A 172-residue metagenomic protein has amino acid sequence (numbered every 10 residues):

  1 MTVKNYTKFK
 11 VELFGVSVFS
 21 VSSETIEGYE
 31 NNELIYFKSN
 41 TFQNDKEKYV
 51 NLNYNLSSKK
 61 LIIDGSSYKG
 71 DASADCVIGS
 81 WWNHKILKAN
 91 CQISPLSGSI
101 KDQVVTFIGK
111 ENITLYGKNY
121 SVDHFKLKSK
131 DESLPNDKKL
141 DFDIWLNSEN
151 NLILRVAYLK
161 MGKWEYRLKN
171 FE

Functional and structural regions predicted by a protein language model:
M1-Y54, K85-E172: Acidic, serine/threonine-rich low-complexity disordered tracts
S39-W81: Hydrophobic, well-structured mid-protein blocks that either form specific transmembrane helices
